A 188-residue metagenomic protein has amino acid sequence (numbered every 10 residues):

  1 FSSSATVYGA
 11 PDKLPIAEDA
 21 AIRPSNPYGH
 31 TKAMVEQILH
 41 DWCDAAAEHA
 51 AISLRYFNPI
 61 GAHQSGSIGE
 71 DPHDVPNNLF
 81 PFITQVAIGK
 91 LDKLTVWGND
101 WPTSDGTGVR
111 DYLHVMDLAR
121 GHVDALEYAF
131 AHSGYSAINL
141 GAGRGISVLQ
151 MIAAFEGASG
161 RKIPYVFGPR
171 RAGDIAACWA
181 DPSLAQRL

Functional and structural regions predicted by a protein language model:
F1-S3, I52-R55, D111, N139-G141: Structural signature of the Rossmann-like NAD(P)-dependent dehydrogenase/reductase core
S3, I16, A180: A conserved hydrophobic position in a structured secondary element of the catalytic/binding core that shapes
S4-V7, G61-Q64, G145: Active-site proximal helix/loop that lines the substrate pocket of Rossmann-like NAD(P)-dependent oxidoreductase domains
T6-N58, S67-N78: Catalytic helix-loop patch of NAD(P)-dependent Rossmann-fold dehydrogenases
D12-L14, H63-I68, G108-V109, I152: Short aromatic-enriched loop/helix-cap "lid" or pocket-rim segments at secondary-structure transitions that line
L54, S65, L94-V96: Oxidoreductase cofactor-interface core, primarily capturing Rossmann-like NAD(P)-dependent enzymes
H63-P76, I83-V86, D92: Hydrophobic, Gly/Ser/Ala-rich alpha-helical and linker tracts in large acyl-processing enzymes of secondary/lipid
L79-L188: C-terminal substrate-binding subdomain of Rossmann-fold SDR/epimerase-dehydratase oxidoreductases
